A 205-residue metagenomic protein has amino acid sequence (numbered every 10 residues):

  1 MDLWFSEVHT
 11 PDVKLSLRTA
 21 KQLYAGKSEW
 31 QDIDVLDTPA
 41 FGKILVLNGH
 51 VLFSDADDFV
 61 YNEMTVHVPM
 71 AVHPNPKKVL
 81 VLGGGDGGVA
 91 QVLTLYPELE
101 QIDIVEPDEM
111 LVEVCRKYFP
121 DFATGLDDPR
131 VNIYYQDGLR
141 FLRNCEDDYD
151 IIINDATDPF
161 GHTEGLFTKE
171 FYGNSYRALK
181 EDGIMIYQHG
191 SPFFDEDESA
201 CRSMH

Functional and structural regions predicted by a protein language model:
M1-I44: N-terminal auxiliary segments of SAM/dcSAM-dependent transferases
D2, F53-Y187, F194-C201, H205: The AdoMet/dcAdoMet-binding core of the Class I SAM-like
